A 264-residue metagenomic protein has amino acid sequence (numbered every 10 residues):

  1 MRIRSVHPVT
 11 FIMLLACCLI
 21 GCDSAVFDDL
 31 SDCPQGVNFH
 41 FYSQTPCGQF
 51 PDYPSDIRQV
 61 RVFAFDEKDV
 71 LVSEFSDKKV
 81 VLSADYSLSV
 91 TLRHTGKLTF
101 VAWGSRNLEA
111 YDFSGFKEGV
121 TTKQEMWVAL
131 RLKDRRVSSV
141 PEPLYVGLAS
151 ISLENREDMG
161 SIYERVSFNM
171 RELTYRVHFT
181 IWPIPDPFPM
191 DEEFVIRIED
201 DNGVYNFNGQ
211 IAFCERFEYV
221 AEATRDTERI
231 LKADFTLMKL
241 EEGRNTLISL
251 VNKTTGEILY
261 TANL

Functional and structural regions predicted by a protein language model:
M1-T10: Bacterial N-terminal signal peptides that target proteins for export
C18-G21: C-terminal motif of bacterial Sec signal peptides marking the signal peptidase cleavage site
D23-V26: Bacterial signal peptide processing site
D28-C47, M170-W182: A short, Gly/Thr-enriched small/hydrophobic beta-strand-prone motif that recurs across taxa
F50-P54: Short consensus segments that form the blades of beta-propeller domains, in both extracellular/periplasmic
V60-S114, P189-L264: Tryptophan-paired
S73-R171: Short, low-hydrophobicity acidic/polar segments
L130-R229: A sequence/structural signal for flexible, mid-protein segments enriched in small/helix-disrupting residues
